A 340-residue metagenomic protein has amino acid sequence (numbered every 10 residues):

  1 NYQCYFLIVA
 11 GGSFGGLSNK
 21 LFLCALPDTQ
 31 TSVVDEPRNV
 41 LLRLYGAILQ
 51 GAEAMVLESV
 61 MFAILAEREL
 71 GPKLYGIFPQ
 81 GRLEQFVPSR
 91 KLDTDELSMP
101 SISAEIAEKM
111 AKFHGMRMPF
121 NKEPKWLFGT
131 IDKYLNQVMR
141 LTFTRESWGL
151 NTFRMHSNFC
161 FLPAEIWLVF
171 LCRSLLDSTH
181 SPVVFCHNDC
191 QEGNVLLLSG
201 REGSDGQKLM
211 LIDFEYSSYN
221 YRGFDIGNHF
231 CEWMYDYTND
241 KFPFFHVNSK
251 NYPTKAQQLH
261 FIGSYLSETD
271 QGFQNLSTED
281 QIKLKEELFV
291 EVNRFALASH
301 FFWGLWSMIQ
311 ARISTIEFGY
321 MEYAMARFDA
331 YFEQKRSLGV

Functional and structural regions predicted by a protein language model:
N1-G11: Juxta-kinase regulatory segment immediately upstream of eukaryotic protein kinase catalytic domains
G11-A164, L175-V184, S204-Q207: ATP-binding pocket architecture of kinase catalytic cores
M110, H114-N121, V138, T142 (+7 more regions): A general structural signal marking secondary-structure boundaries and capping sites
F185-H187, E192: Catalytic-loop of the protein kinase fold
V195-F244: Catalytic activation segment of kinase domains across protein kinase-like and atypical kinase folds
K208-F214, G263-F289: Short amphipathic alpha-helical segments and their helix-coil junctions
F224-L276, L297-T315, A330: Active-site activation/catalytic loop segments of kinase-like enzymes and analogous catalytic loops in related
Q274-V340: Helical subdomain adjoining the active site within ATP-dependent kinase catalytic cores
